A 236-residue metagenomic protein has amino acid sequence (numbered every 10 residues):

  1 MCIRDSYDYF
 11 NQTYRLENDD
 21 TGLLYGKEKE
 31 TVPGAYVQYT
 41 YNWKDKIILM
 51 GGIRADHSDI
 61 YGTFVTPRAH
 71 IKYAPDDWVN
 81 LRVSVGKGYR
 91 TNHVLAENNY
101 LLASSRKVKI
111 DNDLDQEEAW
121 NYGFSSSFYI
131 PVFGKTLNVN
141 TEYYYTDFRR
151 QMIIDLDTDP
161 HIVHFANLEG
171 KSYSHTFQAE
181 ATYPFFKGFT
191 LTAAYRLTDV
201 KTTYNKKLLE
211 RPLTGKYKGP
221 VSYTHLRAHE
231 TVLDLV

Functional and structural regions predicted by a protein language model:
M1-I3, H225-V236: Single conserved hydrophobic/aromatic residue that forms the stacking wall/gate of nucleotide- or nucleobase-binding
R4, K46, W78, P131-L137 (+1 more regions): Short loop/turn motifs that connect adjacent beta-strands in outer-membrane beta-barrel proteins
Y9-R15, T31-P33, I53-D59, V85-T91 (+4 more regions): Transmembrane beta-strands of outer-membrane beta-barrel pores
F10, K27-S58, F64-R68, Y183 (+1 more regions): Surface-exposed extracellular loop regions of Gram-negative outer-membrane beta-barrel proteins
N11-Y14, A74, N80-R82, D113-Y173: Membrane-embedded beta-barrel scaffold of Gram-negative outer-membrane proteins
T31-V37, I53, V65-I71, I110 (+3 more regions): Hydrophobic, lipid-facing positions within transmembrane beta-strands of outer-membrane proteins
Y41, A55, T63, Y73 (+5 more regions): Residue-level signature of outer-membrane beta-barrel architecture
N42-K46, V139-D147, N167-R227: Gram-negative outer-membrane beta-barrel transporters
